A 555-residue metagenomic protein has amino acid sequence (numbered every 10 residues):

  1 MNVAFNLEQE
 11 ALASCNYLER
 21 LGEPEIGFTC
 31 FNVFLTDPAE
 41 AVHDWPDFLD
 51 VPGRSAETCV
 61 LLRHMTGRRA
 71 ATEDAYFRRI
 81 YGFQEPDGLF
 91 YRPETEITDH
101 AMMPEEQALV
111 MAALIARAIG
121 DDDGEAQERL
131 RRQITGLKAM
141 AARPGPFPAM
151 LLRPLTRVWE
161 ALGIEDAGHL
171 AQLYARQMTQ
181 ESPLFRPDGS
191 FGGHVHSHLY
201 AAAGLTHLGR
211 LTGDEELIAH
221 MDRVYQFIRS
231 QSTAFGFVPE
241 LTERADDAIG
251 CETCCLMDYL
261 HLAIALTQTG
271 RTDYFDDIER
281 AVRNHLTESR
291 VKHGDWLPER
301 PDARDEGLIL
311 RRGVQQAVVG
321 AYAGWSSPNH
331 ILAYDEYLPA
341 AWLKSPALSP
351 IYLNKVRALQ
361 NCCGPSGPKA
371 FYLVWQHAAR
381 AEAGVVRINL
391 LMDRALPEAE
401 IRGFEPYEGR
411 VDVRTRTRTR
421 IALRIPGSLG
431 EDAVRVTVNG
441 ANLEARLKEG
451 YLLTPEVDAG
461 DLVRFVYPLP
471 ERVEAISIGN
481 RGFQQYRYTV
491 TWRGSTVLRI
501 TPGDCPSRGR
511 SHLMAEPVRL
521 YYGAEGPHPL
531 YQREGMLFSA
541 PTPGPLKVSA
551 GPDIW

Functional and structural regions predicted by a protein language model:
M1-R54, T58-E94, Q172: Low-complexity, Ser/Thr/Pro/Gly-enriched N-terminal "stalk/linker" regions
N2, G53-R69, A108-D123, M150-I164 (+3 more regions): Well-ordered alpha-helical scaffold segments within catalytic/enzyme domains
V3-L18, T66-F83, M102, D121-M140 (+3 more regions): Extended, well-ordered alpha-helical scaffold segments
L12-C15, E19, M221, F275-V291 (+3 more regions): C-terminal beta-rich recognition modules with glycine/proline-rich loops and embedded aromatic residues
E25-V42, L89, A113-A116, Q127-R131 (+2 more regions): Extended glycan-interaction surfaces of carbohydrate-active proteins
L35-G53, Y91-Q107, L137-A149, Q180-D214 (+2 more regions): Solvent-exposed loop and edge beta-strand segments that line ligand/cofactor-binding and catalytic clefts
R414-S428: Surface-exposed beta-strand/loop patches in extracellular or lumenal glycoproteins
E431-E456, V473-N480: Solvent-exposed beta-strand/loop surfaces of large extracellular or lumenal domains
